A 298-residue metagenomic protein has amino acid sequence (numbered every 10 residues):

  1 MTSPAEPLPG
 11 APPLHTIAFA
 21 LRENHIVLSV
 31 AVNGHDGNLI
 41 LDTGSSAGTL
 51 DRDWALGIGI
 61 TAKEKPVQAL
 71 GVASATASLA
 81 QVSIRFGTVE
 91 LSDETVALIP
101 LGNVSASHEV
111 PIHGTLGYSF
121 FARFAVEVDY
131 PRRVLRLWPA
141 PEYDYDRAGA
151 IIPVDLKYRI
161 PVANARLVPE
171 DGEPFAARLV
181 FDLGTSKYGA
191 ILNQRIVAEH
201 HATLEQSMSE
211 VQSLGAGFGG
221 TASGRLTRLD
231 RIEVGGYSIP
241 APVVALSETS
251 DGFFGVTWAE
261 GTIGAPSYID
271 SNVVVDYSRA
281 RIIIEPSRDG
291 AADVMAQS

Functional and structural regions predicted by a protein language model:
M1-S298: Pepsin/retropepsin-fold aspartyl endopeptidases
